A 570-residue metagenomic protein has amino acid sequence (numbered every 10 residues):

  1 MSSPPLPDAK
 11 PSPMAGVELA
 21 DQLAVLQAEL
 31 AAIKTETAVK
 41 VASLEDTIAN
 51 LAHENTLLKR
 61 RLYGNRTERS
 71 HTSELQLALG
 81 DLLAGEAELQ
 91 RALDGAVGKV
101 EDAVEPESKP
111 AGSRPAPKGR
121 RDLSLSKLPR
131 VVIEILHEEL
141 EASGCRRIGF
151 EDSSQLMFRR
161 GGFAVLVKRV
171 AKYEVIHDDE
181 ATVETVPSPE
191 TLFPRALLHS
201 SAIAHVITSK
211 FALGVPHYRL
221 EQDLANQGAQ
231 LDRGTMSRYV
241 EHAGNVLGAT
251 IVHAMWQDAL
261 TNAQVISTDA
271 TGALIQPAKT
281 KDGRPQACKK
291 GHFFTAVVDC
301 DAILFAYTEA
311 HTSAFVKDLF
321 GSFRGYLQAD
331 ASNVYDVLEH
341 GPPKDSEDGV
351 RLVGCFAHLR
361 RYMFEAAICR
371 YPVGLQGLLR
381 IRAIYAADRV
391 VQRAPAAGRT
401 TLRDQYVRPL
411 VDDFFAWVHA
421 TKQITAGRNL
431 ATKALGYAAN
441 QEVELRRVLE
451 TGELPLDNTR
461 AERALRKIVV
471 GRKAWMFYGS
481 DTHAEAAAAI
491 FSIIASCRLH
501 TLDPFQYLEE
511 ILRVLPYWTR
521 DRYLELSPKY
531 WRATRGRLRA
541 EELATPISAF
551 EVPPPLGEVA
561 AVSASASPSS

Functional and structural regions predicted by a protein language model:
M1-L197, A263, S267-T268, S527 (+3 more regions): Short, flexible loop/hinge motifs at secondary-structure junctions
G64, L140-E141, V175, V206 (+10 more regions): Mobile genetic element proteins and their domesticated derivatives, centered on retroelements and DNA transposons
R121-S124, L128-R146, Y218-S322, R389-E453 (+1 more regions): Gly/Pro-rich turn-and-neighbor structural signature
G149, V183-V186, I275-P277, L304-A306 (+6 more regions): Short helix/loop capping segments that flank catalytic or ligand/cofactor-binding pockets
F163-Y218, Q286-I303: Active-site-adjacent "gating/activation" loops or surface patches in catalytic cores
A202, I207-S209, E221, R360-R399: Conserved catalytic alpha/beta cores of large enzymes that bind or transform nucleotide phosphates and polynucleotides
V265, Y326, A331, P342-Q376: Conserved beta-strand -> loop -> alpha-helix junction used to position metal-binding or nucleic-acid-contacting
A331-V334, L379-S570: Acidic/histidine-rich catalytic cores and adjacent linkers of DNA breakage/strand-transfer/modification proteins
